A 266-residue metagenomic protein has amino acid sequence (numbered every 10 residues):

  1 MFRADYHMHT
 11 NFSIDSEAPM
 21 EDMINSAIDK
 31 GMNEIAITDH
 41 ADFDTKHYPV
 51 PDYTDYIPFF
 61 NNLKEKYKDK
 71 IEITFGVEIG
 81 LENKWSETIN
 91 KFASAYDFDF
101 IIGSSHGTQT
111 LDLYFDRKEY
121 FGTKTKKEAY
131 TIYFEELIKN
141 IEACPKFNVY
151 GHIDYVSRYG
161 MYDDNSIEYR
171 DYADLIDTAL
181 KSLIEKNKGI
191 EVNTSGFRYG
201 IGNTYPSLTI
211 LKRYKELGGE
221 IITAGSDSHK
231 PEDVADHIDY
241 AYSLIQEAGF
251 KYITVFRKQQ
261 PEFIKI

Functional and structural regions predicted by a protein language model:
M1, E34-T38, L111-F115, I153-V156 (+2 more regions): Short amphipathic alpha-helical segments, especially helix-boundary/capping motifs
M1-N83, K91-A95, Y159-M161, N165-R170 (+3 more regions): An N-terminally biased module of ancient metal coordination in phosphate/nucleic-acid-related enzymes
M1-T10, M20, D163-I266: Charged catalytic cores and adjacent phosphate/nucleic-acid-binding surfaces used for phosphate/nucleic-acid chemistry
F2-D5, E34-A36, E72-G76, D99-I102 (+4 more regions): Structural preference for beta-strand elements that scaffold enzyme active sites
T38, S104, I153, N193 (+1 more regions): Conserved residues at the C-terminal ends of beta-strands
A41, G107, V156, G196 (+1 more regions): Flexible, active-site-proximal loop/turn residues at the rims of small-molecule/cofactor binding pockets and catalytic
P49-E185: Extended substrate/RNA-proximal surfaces in nucleic-acid metabolism proteins
